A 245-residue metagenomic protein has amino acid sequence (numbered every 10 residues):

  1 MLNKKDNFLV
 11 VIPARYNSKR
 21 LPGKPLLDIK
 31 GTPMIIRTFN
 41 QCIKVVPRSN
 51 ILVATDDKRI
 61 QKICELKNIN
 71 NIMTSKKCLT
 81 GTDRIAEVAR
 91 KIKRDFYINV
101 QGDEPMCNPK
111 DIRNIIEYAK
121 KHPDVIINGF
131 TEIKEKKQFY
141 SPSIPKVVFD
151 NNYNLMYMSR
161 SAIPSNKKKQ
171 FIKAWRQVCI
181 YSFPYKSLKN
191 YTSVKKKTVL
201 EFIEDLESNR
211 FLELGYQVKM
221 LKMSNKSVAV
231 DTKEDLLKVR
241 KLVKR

Functional and structural regions predicted by a protein language model:
L2, I172-R245: Conserved alpha/beta core of the MobA/IspD/sugar-nucleotide pyrophosphorylase nucleotidyltransferase superfamily
K4-A54: N-terminal glycine-rich phosphate-binding loop and ensuing alpha1 helix
L9, L52, E104, K146 (+3 more regions): A residue-level structural signature of the nucleotidyltransferase/glycosyltransferase Rossmann-like core
V10, I51-V53, Y97, I127 (+2 more regions): Hydrophobic/aromatic residues located in beta-strands of well-ordered beta-sheets within soluble catalytic
R48, R94, H122-D124, Y216: Short, high-confidence coil segments that cap the C-terminus of an alpha-helix and link into the following beta-strand
L52, K58-E117: Short phosphate-binding loop-to-helix
C107-V199: Conserved core of the sugar-phosphate nucleotidyltransferase
